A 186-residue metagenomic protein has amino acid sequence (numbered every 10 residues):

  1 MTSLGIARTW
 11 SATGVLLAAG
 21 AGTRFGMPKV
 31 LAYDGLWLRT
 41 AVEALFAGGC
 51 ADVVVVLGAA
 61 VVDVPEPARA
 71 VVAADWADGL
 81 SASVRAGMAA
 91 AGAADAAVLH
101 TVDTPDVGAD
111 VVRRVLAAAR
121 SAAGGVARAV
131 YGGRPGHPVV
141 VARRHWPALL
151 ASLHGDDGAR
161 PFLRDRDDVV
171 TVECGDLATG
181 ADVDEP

Functional and structural regions predicted by a protein language model:
T2-A60: N-terminal glycine-rich phosphate-binding loop and ensuing alpha1 helix
T2-W10, A151-P186: Conserved alpha/beta core of the MobA/IspD/sugar-nucleotide pyrophosphorylase nucleotidyltransferase superfamily
L17-A19, V56, H100-T101, A129-G132 (+1 more regions): Short beta-strand segments
G20-G22, A60, W76, V102-P105: Short glycine-rich anion-binding loops that position phosphate/pyrophosphate groups of nucleotides and phosphorylated
G49, E66-P67, H145, D165: Short, structured coil segments at secondary-structure junctions
E66-D78: Conserved donor nucleotide-binding strand/loop of the catalytic core
A77-A151: Conserved beta-loop-beta/alpha segment of the NTase-like Rossmann-fold superfamily that binds/positions NTPs
